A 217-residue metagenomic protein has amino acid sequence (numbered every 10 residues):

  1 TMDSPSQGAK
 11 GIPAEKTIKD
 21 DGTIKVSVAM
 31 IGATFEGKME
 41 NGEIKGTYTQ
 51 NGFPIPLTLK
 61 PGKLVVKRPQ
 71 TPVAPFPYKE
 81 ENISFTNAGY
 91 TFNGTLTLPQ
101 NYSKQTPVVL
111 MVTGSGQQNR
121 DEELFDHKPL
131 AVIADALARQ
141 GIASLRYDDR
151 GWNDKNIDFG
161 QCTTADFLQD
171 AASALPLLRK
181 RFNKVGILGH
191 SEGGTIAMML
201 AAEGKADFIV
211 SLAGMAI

Functional and structural regions predicted by a protein language model:
T1-I55, Q70-T71: Central antiparallel beta-sheet cores of small beta-barrel/beta-sandwich binding domains
L64-K104: N-terminal cap/lid segment of alpha/beta-hydrolase-fold proteins
Q105-S115: Short beta-strand element of the alpha/beta-hydrolase
V112, Y147-D149, L212: Alpha/beta-hydrolase
N119-V132, D149: The serine-hydrolase catalytic nucleophile loop
V132-D154: Conserved alpha/beta-hydrolase
G160-R179: Alpha/beta-hydrolase active-site loop
S173-I217: Primarily recognizes the serine-hydrolase "nucleophile elbow" in alpha/beta-hydrolase and SGNH/GDSL folds
